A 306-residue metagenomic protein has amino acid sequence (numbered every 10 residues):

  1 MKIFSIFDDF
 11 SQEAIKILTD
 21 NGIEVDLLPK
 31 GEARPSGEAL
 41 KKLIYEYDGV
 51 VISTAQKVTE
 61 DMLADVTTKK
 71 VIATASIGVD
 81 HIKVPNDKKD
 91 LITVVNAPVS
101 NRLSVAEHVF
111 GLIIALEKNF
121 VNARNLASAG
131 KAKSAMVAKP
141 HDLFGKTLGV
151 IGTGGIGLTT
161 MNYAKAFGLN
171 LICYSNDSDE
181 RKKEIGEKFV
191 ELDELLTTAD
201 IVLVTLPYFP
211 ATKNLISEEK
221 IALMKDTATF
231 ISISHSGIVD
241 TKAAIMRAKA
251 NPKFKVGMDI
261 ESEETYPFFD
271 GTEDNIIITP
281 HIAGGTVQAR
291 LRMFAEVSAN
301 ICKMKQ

Functional and structural regions predicted by a protein language model:
M1-V95, T197, S217-E219: An N-terminal-biased, well-structured beta-alpha scaffold segment characteristic of Rossmann-like dinucleotide-binding
A14, V95-E107, N122, E263-Q306: C-terminal helix-to-coil terminal segments
K57-M62, S178-F269: Rossmann-like adenosine-cofactor binding region
K88-S100, D226-T229, M246-I260, T272-G284: Rossmann-fold dehydrogenase core element
I92-T147: Phosphate-binding beta-alpha-beta segment of Rossmann-like dinucleotide-binding domains, i.e., the NAD(P)
T153-G154: Glycine-rich Rossmann-fold phosphate-binding loop(s) that bind the pyrophosphate of adenine dinucleotide cofactors
G157-L158: N-terminal Rossmann-fold NAD(P) dinucleotide-binding loop
A166-E184: NAD(P)-binding Rossmann-fold cofactor-contacting core
